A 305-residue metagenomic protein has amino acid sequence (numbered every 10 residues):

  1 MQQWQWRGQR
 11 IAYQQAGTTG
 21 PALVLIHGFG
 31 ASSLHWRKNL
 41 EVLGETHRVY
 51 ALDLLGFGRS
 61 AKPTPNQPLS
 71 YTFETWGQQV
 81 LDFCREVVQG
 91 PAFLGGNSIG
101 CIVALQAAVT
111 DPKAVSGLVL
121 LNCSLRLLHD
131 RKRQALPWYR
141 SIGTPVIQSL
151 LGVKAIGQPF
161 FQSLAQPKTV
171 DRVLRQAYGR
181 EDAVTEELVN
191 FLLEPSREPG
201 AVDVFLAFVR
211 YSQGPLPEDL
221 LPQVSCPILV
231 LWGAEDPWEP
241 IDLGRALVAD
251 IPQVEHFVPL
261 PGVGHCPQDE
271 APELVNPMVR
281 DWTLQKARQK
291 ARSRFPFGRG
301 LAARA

Functional and structural regions predicted by a protein language model:
Q2-Q15, E45, Y50-I99, D111 (+1 more regions): Active-site loop/oxyanion-hole signature of alpha/beta-hydrolase fold enzymes
G20, G28-A31, S98: Active-site glycine-rich loops that stabilize anionic/oxyanionic intermediates across multiple enzyme folds
G28-K38, V49: Serine-hydrolase catalytic-loop signature spanning alpha/beta hydrolases and amidase-signature enzymes
V109, S116-G157: Flexible "cap/lid" loop of the alpha/beta hydrolase fold
Q158-A183, L192-P195, A207-S212: Helix-loop "lid/cap" segments that line or gate small-molecule binding pockets
V224, V230-W232: Short beta-strand/loop motif that positions the catalytic acidic residue of the alpha/beta-hydrolase fold
A234-E239: Acidic catalytic loop of the alpha/beta-hydrolase fold
Q253-A305: Catalytic active-site module of serine/aspartate enzymes centered on a nucleophile-bearing elbow/loop
